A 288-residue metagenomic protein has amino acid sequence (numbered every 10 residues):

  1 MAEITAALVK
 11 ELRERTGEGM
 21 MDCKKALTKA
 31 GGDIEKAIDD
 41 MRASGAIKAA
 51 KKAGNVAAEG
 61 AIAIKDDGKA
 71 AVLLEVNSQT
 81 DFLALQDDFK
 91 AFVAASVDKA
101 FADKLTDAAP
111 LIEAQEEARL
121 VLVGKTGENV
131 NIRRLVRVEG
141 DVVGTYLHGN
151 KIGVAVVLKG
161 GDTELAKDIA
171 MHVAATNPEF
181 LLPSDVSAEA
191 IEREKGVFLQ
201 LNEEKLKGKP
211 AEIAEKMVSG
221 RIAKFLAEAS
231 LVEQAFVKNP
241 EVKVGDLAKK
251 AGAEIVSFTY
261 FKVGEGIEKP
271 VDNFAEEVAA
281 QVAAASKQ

Functional and structural regions predicted by a protein language model:
A2-Q288: N-terminal assembly/interaction segments in proteins that build large macromolecular machines
